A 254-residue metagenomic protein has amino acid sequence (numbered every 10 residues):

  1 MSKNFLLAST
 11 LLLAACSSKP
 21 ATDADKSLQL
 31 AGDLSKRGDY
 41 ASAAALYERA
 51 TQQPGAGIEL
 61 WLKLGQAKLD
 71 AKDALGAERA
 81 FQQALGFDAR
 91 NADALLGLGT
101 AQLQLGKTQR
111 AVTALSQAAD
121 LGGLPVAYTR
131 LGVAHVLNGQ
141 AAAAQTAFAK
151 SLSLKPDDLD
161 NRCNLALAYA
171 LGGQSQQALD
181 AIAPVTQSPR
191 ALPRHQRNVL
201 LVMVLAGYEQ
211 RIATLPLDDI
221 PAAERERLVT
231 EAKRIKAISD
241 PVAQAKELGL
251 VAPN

Functional and structural regions predicted by a protein language model:
S17-P20: Bacterial signal peptide processing site
K36-R37, D70-A71, Q104-L105, L137-N138 (+3 more regions): Register position in tetratricopeptide repeats
Q53, F87, D120-G122, L154 (+2 more regions): Structural marker of alpha-solenoid helical repeat scaffolds
L60, A94, A127-Y128, N161 (+1 more regions): TPR alpha-solenoid repeat register
K63, G97, R130-L131, N164 (+1 more regions): Canonical tetratricopeptide repeat
P189-N254: Terminal, low-structured helical/coil segments at or just beyond the last alpha-helical repeat
